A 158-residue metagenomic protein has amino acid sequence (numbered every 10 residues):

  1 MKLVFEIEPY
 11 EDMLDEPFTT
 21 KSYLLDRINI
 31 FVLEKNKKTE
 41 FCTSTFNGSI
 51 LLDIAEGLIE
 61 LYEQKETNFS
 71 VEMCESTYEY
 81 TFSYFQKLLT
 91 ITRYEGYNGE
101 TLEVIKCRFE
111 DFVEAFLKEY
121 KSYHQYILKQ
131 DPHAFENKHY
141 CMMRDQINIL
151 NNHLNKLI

Functional and structural regions predicted by a protein language model:
M1-S76, Y84: N-terminal low-complexity, intrinsically disordered segments
K37-F46, F82-S83, N98-E114: Short amphipathic beta-strand/extended segments with alternating polar/hydrophobic composition
K87: Short terminal or interdomain "cap/linker" segment that borders an active site or interface and mediates
Y94: Surface loops and adjacent helix of pleckstrin homology
G99-I158: Mixed-charge, glycine-accented linear interaction segment located at domain edges/termini
